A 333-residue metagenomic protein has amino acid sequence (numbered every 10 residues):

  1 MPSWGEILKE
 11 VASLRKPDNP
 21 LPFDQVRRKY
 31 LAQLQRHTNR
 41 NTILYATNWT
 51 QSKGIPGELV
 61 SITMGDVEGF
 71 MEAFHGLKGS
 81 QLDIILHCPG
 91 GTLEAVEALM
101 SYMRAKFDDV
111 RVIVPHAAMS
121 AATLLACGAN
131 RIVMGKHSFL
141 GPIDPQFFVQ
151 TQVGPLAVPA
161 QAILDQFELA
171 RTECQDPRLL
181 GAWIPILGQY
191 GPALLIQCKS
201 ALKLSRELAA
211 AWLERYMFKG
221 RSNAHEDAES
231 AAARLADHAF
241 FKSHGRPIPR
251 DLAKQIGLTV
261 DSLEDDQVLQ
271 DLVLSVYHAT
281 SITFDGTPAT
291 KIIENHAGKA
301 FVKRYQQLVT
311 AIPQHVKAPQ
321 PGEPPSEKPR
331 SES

Functional and structural regions predicted by a protein language model:
M1-S333: Terminal-region recognition feature
